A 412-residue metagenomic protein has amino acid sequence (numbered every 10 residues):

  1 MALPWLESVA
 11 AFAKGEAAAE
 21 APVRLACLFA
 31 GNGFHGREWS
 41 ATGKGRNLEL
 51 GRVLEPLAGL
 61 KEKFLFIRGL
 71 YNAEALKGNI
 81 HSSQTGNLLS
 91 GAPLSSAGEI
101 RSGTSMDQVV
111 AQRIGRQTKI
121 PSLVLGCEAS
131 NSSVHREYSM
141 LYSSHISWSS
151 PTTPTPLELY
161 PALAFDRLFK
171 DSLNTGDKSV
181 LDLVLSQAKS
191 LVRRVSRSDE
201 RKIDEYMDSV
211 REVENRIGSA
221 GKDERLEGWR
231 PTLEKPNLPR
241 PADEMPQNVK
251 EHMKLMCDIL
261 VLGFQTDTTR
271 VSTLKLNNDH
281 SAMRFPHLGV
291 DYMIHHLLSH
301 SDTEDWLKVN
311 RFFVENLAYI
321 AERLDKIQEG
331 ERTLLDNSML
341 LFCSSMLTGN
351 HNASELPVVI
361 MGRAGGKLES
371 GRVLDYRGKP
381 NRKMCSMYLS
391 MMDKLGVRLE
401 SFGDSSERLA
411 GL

Functional and structural regions predicted by a protein language model:
M1-L412: Ligand-binding pockets and gating/stacking loops
